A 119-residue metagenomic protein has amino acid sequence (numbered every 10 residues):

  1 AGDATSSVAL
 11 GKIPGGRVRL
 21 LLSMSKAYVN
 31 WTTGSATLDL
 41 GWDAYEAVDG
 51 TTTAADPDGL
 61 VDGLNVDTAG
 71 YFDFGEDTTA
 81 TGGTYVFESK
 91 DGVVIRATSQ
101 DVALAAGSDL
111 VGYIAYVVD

Functional and structural regions predicted by a protein language model:
A1-D119: Surface-exposed, low-hydrophobicity beta-strand/loop segments enriched in small/polar/acidic residues
